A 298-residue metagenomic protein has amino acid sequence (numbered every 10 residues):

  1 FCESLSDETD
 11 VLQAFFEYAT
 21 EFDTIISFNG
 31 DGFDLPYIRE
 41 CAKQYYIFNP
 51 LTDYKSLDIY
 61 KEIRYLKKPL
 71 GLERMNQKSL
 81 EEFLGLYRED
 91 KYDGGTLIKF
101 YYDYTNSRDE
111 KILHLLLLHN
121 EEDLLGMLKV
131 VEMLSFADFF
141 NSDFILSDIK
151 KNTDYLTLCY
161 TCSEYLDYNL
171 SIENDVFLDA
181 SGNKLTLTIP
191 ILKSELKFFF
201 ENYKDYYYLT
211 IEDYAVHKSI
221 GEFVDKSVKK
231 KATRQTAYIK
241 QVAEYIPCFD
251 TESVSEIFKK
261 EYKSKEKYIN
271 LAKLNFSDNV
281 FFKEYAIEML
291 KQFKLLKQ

Functional and structural regions predicted by a protein language model:
F1-Q298: DEDD superfamily 3′-5′ metal-dependent exonuclease/proofreading module
